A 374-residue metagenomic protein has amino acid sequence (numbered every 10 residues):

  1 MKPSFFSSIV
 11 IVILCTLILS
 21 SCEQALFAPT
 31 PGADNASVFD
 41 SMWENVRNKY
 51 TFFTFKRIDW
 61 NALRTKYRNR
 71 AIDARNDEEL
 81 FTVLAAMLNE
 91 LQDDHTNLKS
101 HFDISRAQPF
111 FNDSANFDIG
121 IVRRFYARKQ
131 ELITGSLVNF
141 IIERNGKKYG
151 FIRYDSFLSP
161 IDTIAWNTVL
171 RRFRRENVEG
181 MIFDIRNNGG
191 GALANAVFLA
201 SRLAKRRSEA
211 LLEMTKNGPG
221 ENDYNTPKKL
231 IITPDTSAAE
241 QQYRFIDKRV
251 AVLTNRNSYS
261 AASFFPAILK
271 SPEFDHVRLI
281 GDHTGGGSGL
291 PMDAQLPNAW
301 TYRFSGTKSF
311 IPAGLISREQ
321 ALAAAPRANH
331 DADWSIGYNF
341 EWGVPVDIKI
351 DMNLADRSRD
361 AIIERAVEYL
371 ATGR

Functional and structural regions predicted by a protein language model:
M1-I9: Bacterial N-terminal signal peptides that target proteins for export
S4, F125-Y126, L279-G281: Intrinsically disordered, low-complexity segments enriched in polar/charged residues with Gly/Pro, especially when
S8, N167-V169, T236, W334: Residue-level detector of functional hotspots within protein domains
L17-S21: C-terminal motif of bacterial Sec signal peptides marking the signal peptidase cleavage site
C22-T233: Flexible, low-complexity junctional segments that flank or bridge functional domains
A25-D40, G190-R374: C-terminal "post-core" interaction segments
